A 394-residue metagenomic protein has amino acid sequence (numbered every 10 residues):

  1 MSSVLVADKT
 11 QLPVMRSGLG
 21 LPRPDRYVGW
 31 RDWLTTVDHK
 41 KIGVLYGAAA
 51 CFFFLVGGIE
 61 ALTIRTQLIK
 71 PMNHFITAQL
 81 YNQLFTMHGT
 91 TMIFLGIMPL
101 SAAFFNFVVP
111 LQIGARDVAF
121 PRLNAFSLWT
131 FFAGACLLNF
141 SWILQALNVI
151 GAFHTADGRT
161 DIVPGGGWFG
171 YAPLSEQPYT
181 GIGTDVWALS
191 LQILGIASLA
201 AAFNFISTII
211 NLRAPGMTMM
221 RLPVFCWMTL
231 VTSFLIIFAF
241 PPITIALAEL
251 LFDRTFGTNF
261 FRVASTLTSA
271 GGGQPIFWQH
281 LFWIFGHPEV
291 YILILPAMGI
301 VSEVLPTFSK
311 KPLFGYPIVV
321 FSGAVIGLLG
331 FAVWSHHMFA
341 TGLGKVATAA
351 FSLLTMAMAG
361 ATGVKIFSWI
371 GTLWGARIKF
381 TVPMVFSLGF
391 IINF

Functional and structural regions predicted by a protein language model:
S2-F394: Membrane-embedded and interfacial regions of multi-pass energy-transducing membrane proteins
